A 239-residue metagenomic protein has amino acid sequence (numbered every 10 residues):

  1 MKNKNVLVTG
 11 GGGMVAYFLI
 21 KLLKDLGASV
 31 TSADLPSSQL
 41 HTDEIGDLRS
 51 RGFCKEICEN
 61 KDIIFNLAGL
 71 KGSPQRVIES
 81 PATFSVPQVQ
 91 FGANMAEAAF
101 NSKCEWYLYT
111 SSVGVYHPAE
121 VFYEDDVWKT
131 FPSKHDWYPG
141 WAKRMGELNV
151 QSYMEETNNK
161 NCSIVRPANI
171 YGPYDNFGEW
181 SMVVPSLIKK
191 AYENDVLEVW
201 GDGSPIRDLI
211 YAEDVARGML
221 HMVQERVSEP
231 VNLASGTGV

Functional and structural regions predicted by a protein language model:
V6-L26: N-terminal Rossmann NAD(P)H-binding glycine-rich loop of SDR-like oxidoreductase domains
T9, A33, I64-A68, Y107-V113 (+1 more regions): SDR active-site strand-loop-helix element
A28-L35: Conserved glycine-rich Rossmann-like NAD(P)H-binding loop of the short-chain dehydrogenase/reductase
S38-R51: Rossmann-fold cofactor-recognition segment
L48-V89, A98-N101: NAD(P)H-binding glycine-rich loop region in Rossmannoid oxidoreductase-like domains and their noncatalytic homologs
A93-D136, S163: Conserved Rossmann-fold NAD(P)-dependent oxidoreductase catalytic core, especially the SDR/UDP-sugar
V121, L148-Q224, T237-G238: NAD(P)-dependent short-chain dehydrogenase/reductase
Y138-A142: Active-site helix of classical SDR
